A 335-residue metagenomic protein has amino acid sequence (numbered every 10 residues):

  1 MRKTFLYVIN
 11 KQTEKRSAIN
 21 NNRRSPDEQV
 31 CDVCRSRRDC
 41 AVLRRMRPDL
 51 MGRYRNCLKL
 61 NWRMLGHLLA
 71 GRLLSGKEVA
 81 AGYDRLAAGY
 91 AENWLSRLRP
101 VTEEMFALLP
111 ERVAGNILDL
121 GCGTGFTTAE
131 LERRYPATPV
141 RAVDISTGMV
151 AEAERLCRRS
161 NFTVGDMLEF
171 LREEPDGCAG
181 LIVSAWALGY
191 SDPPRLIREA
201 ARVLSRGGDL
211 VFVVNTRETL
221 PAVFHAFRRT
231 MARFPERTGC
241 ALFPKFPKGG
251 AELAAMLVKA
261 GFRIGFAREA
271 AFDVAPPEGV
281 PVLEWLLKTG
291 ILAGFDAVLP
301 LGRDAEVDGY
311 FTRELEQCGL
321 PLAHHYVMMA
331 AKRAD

Functional and structural regions predicted by a protein language model:
C31-K77: N-terminal auxiliary segments of SAM/dcSAM-dependent transferases
R47, G52-Y54, G250-L253, V258 (+1 more regions): Conserved Class I S-adenosyl-L-methionine
G76-K77, A81-R97: Class I SAM-dependent methyltransferase Rossmann-like catalytic core, especially the SAM/SAH-binding loop
S96-V113: Conserved alpha-helix/loop element of class I SAM-dependent methyltransferases that forms part of the SAM/SAH-binding
L118-L120, T124-R172: Class I SAM-dependent methyltransferase SAM/SAH-binding core
R172-I182: A short acidic, Gly/Pro-enriched loop at the edge of an enzyme's catalytic core that lines a small-molecule cofactor
L181-P194: A short SAM/SAH-binding and catalytic strip from SAM-dependent methyltransferases
R195-R198, D209-P277, A293: Conserved catalytic/acceptor-binding region of the Class I
